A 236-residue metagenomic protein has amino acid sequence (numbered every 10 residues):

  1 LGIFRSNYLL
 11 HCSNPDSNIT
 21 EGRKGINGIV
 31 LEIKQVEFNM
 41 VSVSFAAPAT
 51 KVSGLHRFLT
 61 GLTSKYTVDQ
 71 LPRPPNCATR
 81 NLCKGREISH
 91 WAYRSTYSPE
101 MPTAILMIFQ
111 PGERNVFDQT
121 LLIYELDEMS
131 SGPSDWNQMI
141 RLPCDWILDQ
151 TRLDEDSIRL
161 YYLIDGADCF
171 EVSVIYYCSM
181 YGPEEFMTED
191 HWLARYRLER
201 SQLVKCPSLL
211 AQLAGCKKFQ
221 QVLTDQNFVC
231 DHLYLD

Functional and structural regions predicted by a protein language model:
L1: Extended, highly charged
F4, L9-V30, N39-D236: Domain-scale recognition of functional cores that engage charged ligands
